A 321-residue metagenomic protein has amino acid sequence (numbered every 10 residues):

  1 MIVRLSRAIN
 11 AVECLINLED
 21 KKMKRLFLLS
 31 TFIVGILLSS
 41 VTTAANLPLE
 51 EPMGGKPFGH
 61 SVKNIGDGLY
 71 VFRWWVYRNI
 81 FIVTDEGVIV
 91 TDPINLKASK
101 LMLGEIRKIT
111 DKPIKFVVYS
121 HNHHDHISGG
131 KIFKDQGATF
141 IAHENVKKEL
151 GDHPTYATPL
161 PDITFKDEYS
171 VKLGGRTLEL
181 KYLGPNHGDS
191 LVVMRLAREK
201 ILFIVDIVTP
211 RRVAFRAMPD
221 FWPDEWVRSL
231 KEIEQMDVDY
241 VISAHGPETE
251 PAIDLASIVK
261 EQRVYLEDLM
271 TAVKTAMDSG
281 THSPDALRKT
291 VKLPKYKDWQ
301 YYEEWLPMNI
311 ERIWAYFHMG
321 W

Functional and structural regions predicted by a protein language model:
N10-K22: Short, Lys/Arg-enriched N-terminal segments with co-localized hydrophobic residues within the first ~10-30 amino acids
S30-S39: Bacterial N-terminal signal peptides
N46-L49, N64, N145-S190, A197-E199 (+2 more regions): Metallo-beta-lactamase
H60-E105, V192-L196, K200-D206: Conserved beta-strand hairpin/beta-sheet module of binuclear metal-dependent hydrolase folds, prominently
V62, D85-G87, K97-I141, M236: Active-site metal-binding motif and surrounding structural segment of the metallo-beta-lactamase
T91-P93, K115-H123, I141-E144, L183 (+2 more regions): Active-site neighborhood of phospho(di)ester-bond hydrolases with catalytic His/Asp-centered motifs
D224-T281: Divalent-metal (often Zn2+) His-rich catalytic cores of metallo-beta-lactamase-fold enzymes
D278-W321: C-terminal regulatory/interaction regions
